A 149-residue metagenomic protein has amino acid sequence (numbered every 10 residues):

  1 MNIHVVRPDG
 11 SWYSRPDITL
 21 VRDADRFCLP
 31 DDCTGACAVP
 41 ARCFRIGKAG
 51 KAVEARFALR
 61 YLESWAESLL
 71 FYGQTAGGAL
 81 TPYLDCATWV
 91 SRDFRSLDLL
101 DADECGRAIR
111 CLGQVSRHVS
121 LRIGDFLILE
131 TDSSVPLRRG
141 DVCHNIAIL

Functional and structural regions predicted by a protein language model:
M1-G78, R122, P136-R138: Extended, compositionally biased flexible segments
A55-R56, R60-Y61, L69-L149: Catalytic-pocket segment enriched in acidic/His residues
